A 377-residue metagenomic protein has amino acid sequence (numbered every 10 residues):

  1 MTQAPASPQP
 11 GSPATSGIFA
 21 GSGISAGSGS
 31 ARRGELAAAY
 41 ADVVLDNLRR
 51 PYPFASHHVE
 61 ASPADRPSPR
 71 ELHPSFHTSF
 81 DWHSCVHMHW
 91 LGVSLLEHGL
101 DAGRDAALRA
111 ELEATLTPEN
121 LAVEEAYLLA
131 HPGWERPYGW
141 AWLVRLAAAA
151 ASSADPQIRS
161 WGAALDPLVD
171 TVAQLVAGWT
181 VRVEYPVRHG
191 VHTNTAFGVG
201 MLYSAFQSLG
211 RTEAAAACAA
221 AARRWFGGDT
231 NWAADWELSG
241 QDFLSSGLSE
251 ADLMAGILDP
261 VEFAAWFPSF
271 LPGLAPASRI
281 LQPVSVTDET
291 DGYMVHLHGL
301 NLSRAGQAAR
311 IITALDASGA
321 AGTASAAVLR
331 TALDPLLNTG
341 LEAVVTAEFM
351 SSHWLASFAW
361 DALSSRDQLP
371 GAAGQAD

Functional and structural regions predicted by a protein language model:
T2-P8, G27-H77: Low-complexity, Ser/Thr/Pro/Gly-enriched N-terminal "stalk/linker" regions
Q3-A31, A317-A324: Intrinsically disordered, low-complexity terminal tails and inter-domain linkers enriched for S/T/G/P/D/E
G29-R32, H89-A102, A141-Q157, G198-G210 (+3 more regions): Well-ordered alpha-helical scaffold segments within catalytic/enzyme domains
R33-G34, P69-V86, E125-A141, R182-T195 (+3 more regions): Solvent-exposed loop and edge beta-strand segments that line ligand/cofactor-binding and catalytic clefts
Y40-P53, A107-A126, A164-Y185, E213-A234 (+2 more regions): Long, well-ordered core segments of solenoidal/helical folds
D46-H57, A64-S68, F76-H77, G292-H298 (+1 more regions): CBM-like carbohydrate-recognition segments
V86, L95-L209: Extended ligand-binding groove/face enriched in aromatic
P186-T212, N231-A321, L355: An internal, amphipathic alpha-helical element
